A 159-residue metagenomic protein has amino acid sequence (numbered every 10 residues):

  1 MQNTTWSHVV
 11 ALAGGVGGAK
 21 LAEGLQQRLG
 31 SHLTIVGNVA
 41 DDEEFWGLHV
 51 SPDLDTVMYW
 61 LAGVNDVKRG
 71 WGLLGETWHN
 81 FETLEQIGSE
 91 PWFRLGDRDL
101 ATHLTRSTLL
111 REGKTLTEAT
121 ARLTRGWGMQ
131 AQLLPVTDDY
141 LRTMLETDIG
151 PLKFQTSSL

Functional and structural regions predicted by a protein language model:
Q2-P52, T120-W127, A131: N-terminal phosphate-binding or glycine-rich loops at protein starts, especially the Walker A/P-loop of NTPases
N38-L159: Electropositive, gly/pro-rich neighborhoods at or near active sites that engage anionic ligands
